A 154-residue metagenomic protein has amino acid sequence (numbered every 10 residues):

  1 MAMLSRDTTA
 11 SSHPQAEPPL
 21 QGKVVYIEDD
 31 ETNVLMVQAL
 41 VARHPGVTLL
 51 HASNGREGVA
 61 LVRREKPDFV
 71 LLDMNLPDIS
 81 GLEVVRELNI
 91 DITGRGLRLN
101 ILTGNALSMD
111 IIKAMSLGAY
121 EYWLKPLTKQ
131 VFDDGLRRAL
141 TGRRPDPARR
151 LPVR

Functional and structural regions predicted by a protein language model:
M1-K23, Q130-R154: Non-catalytic signal-transmission and effector/linker regions of two-component phosphorelay proteins
E28: Conserved acidic carboxylate
E31-L50: Two-component/phosphorelay signaling modules centered on CheY-like receiver
T32, N54-E57, S80-R86, G118: Acidic catalytic/metal-coordinating carboxylates
H51-F69: Acidic, metal-coordinating helix/loop segments flanking the phosphotransfer/catalytic sites of two-component signaling
A60, L82-R95: Short amphipathic alpha-helix used as the core "switch/output" element in two-component signaling
D73, T103: Active-site residues of response regulator receiver
E83, A106-E121, D134: Alpha4 helix (beta4-alpha4-beta5 surface) of REC/receiver domains from two-component response regulators
